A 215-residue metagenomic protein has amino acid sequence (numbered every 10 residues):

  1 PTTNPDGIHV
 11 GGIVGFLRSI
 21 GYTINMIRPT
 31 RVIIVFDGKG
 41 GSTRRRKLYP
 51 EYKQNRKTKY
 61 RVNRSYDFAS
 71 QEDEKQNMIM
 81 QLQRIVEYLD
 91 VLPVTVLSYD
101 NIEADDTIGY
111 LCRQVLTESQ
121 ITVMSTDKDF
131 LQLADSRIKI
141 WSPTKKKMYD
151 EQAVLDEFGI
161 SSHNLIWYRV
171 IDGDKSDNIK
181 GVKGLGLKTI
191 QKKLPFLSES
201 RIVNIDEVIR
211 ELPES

Functional and structural regions predicted by a protein language model:
P1-Q120, M124, F130-M148: Noncatalytic, basic helical substrate-engagement surface that gates or grips nucleic-acid strands
I20, E151, I190: Generic structural marker for isolated residues within well-ordered, non-membrane alpha-helices of soluble domains
I27, V115, A134, F158 (+3 more regions): Generic structural signal for hydrophobic core residues of well-folded globular domains
Y49-Y52, V154, I179: Short clusters of hydrophobic/aromatic residues that line enzyme substrate/ligand-binding pockets
R84, T107, A153, N164 (+1 more regions): Exposed alpha-helical structural elements
K147-Y168: Active-site gating loop/helix substructures
N164, Y168-S215: Accessory alpha-helical DNA-binding modules that contact the DNA backbone or grooves
